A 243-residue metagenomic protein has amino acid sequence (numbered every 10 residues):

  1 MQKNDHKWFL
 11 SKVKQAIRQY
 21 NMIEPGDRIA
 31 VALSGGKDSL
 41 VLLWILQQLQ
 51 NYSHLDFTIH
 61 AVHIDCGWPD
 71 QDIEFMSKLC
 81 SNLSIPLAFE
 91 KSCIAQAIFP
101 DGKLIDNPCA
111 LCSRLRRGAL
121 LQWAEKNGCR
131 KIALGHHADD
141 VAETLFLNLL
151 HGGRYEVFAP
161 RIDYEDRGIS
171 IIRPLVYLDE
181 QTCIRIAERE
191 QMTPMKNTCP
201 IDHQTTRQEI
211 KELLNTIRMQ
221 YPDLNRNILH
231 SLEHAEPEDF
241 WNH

Functional and structural regions predicted by a protein language model:
M1-L145, H151, Q181-R189, D239: ATP-dependent adenylation/nucleotidyltransferase module used to activate substrates
H6, S113, H203-T206, I210 (+2 more regions): Generic structural signal for well-ordered, non-membrane alpha-helical segments in soluble metabolic enzymes
K12, A16, L213-T216, N227 (+1 more regions): Residues that form generic nucleotide/phosphate-binding pockets
I59, K131, D140-M219: Catalytic subdomain that performs nucleotidyl-dependent activation
W68, I94-Q96, I162, L178 (+2 more regions): Residue-level detector of flexible, active-site-proximal loop/helix-junction positions within diverse enzyme catalytic
Q96, L134, T198-D202, L224: Short, surface-exposed helix-loop/turn micro-motifs enriched in polar/charged residues
T205, D223-H243: A short, charged, Gly/Pro-tolerant segment at domain boundaries
